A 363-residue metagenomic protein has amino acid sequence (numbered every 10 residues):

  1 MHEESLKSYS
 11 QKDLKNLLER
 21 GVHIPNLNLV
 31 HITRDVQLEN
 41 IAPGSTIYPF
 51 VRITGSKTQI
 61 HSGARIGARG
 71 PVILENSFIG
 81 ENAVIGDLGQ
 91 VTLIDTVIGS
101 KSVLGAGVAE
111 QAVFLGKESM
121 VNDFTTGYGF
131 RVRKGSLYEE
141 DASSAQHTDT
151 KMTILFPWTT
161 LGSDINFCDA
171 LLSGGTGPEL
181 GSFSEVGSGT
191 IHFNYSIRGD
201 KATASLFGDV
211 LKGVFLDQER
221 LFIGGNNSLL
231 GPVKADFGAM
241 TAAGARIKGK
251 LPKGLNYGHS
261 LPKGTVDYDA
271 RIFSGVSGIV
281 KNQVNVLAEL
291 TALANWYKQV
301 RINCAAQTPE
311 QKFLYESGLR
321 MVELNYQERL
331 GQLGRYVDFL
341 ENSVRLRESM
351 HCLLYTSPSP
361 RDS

Functional and structural regions predicted by a protein language model:
H2-H23, G67-A68, V84-S317: Glycine-rich hexapeptide-repeat left-handed beta-helix
H23, H31-N40, T46-S56, A68 (+1 more regions): Alpha-solenoid helical-repeat scaffolds
Q59, G67, F78-G80: Extended catalytic core of nucleotide-activated donor transferases of GT-like folds
C304-L354: An accessory alpha-helical subdomain
Y355-D362: Conserved small/polar residues in nucleotide/adenosyl-binding loops
